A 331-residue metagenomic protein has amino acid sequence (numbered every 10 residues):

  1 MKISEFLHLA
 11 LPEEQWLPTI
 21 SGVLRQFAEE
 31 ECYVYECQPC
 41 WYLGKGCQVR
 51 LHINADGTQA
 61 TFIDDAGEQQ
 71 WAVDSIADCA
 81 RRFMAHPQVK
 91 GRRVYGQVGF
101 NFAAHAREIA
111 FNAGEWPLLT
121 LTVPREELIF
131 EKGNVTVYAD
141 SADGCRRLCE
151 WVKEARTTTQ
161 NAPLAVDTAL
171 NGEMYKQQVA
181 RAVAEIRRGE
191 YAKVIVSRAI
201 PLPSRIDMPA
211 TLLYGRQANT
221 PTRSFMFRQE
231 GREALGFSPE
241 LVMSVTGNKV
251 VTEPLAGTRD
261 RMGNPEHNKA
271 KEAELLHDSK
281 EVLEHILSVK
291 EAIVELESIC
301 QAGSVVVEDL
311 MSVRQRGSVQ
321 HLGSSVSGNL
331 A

Functional and structural regions predicted by a protein language model:
M1-E68: An N-terminal JmjN-like helical accessory module and its immediate linker preceding a catalytic domain
M1-I3, H8-A10, T61-I63, E68 (+4 more regions): Cytosolic ligand/metal-binding cores
L24-F27, P87, G215-T220: Soluble sensory domains of the PAS superfamily and closely related sensory modules
E29-Q38, R93-Y95, A192-V194, T222-R228: A short, Trp-centered hydrophobic/proline-enriched beta-strand micro-motif
C40-N54, I195-L283, E297-S304, E308: An anion-binding catalytic pocket shared by soluble metabolic enzymes
V73-L202: Non-catalytic accessory segments adjacent to catalytic cores
A184-Y191, T220, E297, G328-A331: Generic secondary-structure signature for well-ordered alpha-helical cores
Q320: C-terminal catalytic subdomain
